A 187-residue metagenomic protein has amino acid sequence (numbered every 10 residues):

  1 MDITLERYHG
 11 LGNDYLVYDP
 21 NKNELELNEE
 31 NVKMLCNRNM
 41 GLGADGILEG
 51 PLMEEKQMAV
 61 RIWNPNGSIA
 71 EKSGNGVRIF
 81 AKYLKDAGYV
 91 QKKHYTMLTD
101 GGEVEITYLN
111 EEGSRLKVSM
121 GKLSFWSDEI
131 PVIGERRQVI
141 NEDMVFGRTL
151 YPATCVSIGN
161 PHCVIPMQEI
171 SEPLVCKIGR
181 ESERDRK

Functional and structural regions predicted by a protein language model:
M1-E112, C163-K187: A glycine-rich beta-to-alpha transition motif near the start of alpha/beta enzyme domains, typified by
T99-M167, S171-L174: ATP-dependent small-molecule kinase catalytic core of the GHMP/sugar-kinase superfamily and closely related
